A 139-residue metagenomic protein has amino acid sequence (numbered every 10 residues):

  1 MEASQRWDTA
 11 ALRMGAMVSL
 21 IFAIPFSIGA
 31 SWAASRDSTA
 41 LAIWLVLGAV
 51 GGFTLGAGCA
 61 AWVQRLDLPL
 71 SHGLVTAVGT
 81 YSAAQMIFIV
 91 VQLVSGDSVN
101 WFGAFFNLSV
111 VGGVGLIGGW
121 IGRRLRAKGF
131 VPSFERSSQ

Functional and structural regions predicted by a protein language model:
M1-Q139: Juxtamembrane/disordered regions of integral membrane proteins
